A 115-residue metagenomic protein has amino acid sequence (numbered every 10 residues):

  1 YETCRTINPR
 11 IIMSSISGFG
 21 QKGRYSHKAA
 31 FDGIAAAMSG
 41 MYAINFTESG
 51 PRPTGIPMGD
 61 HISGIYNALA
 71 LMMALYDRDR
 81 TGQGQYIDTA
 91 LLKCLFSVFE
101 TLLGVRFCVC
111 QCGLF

Functional and structural regions predicted by a protein language model:
Y1-F115: Active-site-adjacent "lid/gating" segments in soluble enzymes
